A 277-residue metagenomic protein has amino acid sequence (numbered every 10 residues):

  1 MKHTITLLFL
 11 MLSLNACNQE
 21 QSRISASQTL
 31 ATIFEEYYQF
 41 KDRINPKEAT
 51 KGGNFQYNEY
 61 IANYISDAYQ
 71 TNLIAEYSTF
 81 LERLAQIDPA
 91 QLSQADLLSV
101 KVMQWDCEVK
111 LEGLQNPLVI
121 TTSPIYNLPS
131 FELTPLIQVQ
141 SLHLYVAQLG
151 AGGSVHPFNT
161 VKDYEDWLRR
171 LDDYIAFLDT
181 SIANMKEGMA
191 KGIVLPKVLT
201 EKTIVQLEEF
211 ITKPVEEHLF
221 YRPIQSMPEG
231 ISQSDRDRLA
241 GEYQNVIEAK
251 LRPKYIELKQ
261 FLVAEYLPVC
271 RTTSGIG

Functional and structural regions predicted by a protein language model:
K2-L7: Sec-dependent signal peptide recognition, specifically the positively charged N-region followed immediately by
F9-C17: Hydrophobic h-region of N-terminal signal peptides that target proteins for export in Gram-negative bacteria
C17-G277: N-terminal maturation segment of proteins
